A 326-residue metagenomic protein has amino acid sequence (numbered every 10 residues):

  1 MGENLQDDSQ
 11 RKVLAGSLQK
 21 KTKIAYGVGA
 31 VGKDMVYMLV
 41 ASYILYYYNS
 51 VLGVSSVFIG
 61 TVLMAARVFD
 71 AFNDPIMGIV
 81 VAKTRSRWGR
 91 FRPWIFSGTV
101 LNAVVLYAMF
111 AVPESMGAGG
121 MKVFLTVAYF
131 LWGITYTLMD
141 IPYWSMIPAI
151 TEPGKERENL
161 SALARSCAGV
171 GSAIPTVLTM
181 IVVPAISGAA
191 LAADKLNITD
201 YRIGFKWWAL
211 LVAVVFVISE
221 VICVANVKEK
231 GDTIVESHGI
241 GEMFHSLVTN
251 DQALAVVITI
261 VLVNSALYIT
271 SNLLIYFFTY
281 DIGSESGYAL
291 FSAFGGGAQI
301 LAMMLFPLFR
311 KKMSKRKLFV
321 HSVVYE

Functional and structural regions predicted by a protein language model:
G2-E326: Membrane-embedded alpha-helical bundles of multi-pass transporters/translocases, especially carrier/permease families
